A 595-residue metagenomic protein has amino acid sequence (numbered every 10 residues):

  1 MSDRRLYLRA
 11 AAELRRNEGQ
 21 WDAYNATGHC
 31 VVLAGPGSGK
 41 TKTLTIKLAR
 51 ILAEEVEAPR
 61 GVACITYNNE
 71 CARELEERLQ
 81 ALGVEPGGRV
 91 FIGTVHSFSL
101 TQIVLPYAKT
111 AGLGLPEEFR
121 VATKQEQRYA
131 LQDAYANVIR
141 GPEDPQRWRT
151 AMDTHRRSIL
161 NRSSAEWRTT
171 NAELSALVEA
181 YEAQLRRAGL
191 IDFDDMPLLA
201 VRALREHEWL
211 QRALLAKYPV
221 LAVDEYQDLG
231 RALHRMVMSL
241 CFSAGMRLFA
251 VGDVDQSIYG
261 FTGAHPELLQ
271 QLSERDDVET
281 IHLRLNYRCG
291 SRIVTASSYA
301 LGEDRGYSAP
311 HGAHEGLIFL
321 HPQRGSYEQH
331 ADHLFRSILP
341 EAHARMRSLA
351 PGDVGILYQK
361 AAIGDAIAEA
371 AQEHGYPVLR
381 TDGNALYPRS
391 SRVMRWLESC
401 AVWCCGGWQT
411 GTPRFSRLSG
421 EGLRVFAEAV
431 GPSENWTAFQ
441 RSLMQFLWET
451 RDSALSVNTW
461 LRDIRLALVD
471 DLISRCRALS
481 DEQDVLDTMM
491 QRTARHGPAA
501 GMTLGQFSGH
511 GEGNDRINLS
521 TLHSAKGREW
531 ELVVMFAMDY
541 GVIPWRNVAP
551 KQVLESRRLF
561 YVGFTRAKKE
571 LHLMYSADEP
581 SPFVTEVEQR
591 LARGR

Functional and structural regions predicted by a protein language model:
M1-L33, S38-T43, G61-A63, A134-A222 (+4 more regions): Accessory N-terminal region flanking or inserted into the helicase ATPase core in nucleic-acid motor proteins
M1-T110, R212, V533, T565: P-loop NTPase Walker
K109, R231, R235-G316, L320 (+1 more regions): Conserved RecA-like helicase ATPase core segment that couples NTP binding/hydrolysis to strand translocation
L113-R186, S433-C476: Coupling/switch/interface segments within P-loop NTPase motor domains and analogous charged loops in nucleic-acid
D277-E279, L285-Y376: Helicase P-loop NTPase motor core
E315-G316, S348-R477: ATPase/helicase motor core of nucleic-acid motors
S416-S524, W545, K568-H572, R590-R593: Accessory C-terminal helicase-associated subdomains
E434-T437, T450, D539-R595: C-terminal accessory regions
